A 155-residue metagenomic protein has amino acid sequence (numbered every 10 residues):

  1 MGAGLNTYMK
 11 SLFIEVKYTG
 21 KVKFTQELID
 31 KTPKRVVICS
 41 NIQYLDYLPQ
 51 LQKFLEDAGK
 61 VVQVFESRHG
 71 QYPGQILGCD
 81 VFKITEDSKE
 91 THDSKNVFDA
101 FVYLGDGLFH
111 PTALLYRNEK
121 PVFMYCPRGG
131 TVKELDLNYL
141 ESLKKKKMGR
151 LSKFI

Functional and structural regions predicted by a protein language model:
G2-E86: Electropositive, gly/pro-rich neighborhoods at or near active sites that engage anionic ligands
A3-Y8, N96, A113-R117: Short loop/helix-cap segments at secondary-structure boundaries that form the rim of catalytic
N6-M9, H92, R128-V132: A generic short-segment signal for beta-strand/edge and adjacent turn/coil regions
E27-K31, D93, G149-I155: Short boundary motifs at domain starts and secondary-structure transition points
S67-N96, E134-L151: Glycine-rich, anion-gripping cofactor-binding loops and their flanking helix/strand elements in enzyme active sites
D99-V102: Structural motif
D106-L108: Short glycine-rich anion-binding loops that position phosphate/pyrophosphate groups of nucleotides and phosphorylated
H110-I155: Redox- and metal-dependent alpha/beta enzyme cores, enriched for Fe-S-associated oxidoreductases and cofactor-handling
